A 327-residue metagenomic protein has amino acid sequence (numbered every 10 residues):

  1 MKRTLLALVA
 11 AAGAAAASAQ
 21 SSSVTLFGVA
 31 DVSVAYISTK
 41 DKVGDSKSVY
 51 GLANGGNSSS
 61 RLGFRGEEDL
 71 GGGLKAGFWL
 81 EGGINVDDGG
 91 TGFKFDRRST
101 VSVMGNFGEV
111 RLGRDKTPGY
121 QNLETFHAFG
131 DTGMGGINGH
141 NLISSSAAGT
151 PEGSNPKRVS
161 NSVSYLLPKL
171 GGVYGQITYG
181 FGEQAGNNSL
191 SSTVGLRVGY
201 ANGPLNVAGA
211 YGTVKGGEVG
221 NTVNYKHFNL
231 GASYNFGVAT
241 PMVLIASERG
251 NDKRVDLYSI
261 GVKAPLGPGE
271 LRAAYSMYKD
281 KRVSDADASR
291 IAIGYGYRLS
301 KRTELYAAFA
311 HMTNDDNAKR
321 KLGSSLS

Functional and structural regions predicted by a protein language model:
M1-Q20: Gram-negative bacterial Sec-dependent N-terminal signal peptides
T4, Q20-G28, E68, G72-A76 (+10 more regions): Outer-envelope beta-barrel architecture signal
G13, E67, G182, E248 (+1 more regions): Short beta-turn/strand-loop junction motif enriched in small, turn-promoting residues
S21-I37, K47-G182, L190-S192, G199-G203: Outer membrane beta-barrel
V34-Y36, I84-V86, E183, K215 (+3 more regions): Feature marks short, surface-exposed loop/turn motifs that line or immediately flank catalytic pockets and channel
K42-G56, G90-D96, G153-N155, A185-S192 (+5 more regions): Replace "Gram-negative outer membrane beta-barrel proteins" with "bacterial and organellar outer membrane beta-barrel
S189-R298, A308-H311: Detector for outer-membrane/organellar transmembrane beta-barrel domains, recognizing the amphipathic beta-strand
L299-L305, F309, T313-K319: C-terminal beta-signal and adjacent terminal beta-strands/loops of Gram-negative outer-membrane beta-barrel proteins
